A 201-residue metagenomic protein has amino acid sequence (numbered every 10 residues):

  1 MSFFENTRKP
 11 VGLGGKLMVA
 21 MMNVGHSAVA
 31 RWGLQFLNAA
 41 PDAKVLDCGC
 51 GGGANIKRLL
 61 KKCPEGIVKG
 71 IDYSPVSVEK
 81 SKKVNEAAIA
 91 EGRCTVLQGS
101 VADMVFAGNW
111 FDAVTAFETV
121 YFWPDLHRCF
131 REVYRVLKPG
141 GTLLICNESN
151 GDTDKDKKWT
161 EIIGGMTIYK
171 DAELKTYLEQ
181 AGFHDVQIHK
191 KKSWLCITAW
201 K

Functional and structural regions predicted by a protein language model:
P10-N23, T142-T198: C-terminal alpha-helical "lid/dimerization" subdomain adjacent to the S-adenosyl-L-methionine
V24-A43, R58: Conserved alpha-helix/loop element of class I SAM-dependent methyltransferases that forms part of the SAM/SAH-binding
L37-A39, K62-C63, A88, L137: A generic alpha-to-beta junction signature in SAM-dependent methyltransferases
D42, L137-T142: Short glycine-dipeptide loop
K44-D103: Class I SAM-dependent methyltransferase SAM/SAH-binding core
A102-A113: A short acidic, Gly/Pro-enriched loop at the edge of an enzyme's catalytic core that lines a small-molecule cofactor
A113-D125: A short SAM/SAH-binding and catalytic strip from SAM-dependent methyltransferases
H127-P139: A short glycine-rich, Lys/Arg-flanked "PGG" loop and its adjoining helix->strand segment in the class I
